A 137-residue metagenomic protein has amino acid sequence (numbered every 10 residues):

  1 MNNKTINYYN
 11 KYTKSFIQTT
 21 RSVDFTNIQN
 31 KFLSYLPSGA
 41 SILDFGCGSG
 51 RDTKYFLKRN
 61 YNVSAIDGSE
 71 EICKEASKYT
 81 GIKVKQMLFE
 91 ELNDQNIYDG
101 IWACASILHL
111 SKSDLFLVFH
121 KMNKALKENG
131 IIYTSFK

Functional and structural regions predicted by a protein language model:
M1-P37: Conserved class I S-adenosyl-L-methionine
G39-G48: Conserved class I S-adenosyl-L-methionine
S49-E91: Class I SAM-dependent methyltransferase SAM/SAH-binding core
E90-I101: A short acidic, Gly/Pro-enriched loop at the edge of an enzyme's catalytic core that lines a small-molecule cofactor
G100-D114: A short SAM/SAH-binding and catalytic strip from SAM-dependent methyltransferases
F116-E128: A short glycine-rich, Lys/Arg-flanked "PGG" loop and its adjoining helix->strand segment in the class I
N129-F136: Conserved beta-strand signature within the Rossmann-like core of class I S-adenosyl-L-methionine
